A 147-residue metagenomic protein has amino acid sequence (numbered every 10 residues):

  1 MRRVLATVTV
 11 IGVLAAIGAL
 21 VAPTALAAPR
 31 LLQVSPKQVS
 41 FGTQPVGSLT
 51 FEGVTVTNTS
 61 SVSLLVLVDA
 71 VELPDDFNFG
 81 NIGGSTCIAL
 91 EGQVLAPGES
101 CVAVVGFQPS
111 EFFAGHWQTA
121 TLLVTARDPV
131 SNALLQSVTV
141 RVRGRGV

Functional and structural regions predicted by a protein language model:
M1-A27: Secretory targeting and sorting signals
V10, G92-G98, P109-E111: Extracellular/mature segments of secreted proteins
A27-V62, G92, R143-V147: Beta-sheet-dominated interaction scaffolds and their linkers
R30-S35, S61-V102: Surface-exposed binding patches on compact interaction domains or structured appendages
S35-K37, P45-V54, E99-A103, S110-L123: Short, solvent-exposed loop/turn segments enriched in Ser/Thr/Gly
F41, N58, L73, F107-P109 (+2 more regions): Hydrophobic residues in beta-strands and at strand termini
Q44, L67-L73, L90, P129-Q136: Primarily mature extracellular domains of secreted and cell-surface proteins, especially surface-exposed modules
F112-V147: Terminal connector regions
